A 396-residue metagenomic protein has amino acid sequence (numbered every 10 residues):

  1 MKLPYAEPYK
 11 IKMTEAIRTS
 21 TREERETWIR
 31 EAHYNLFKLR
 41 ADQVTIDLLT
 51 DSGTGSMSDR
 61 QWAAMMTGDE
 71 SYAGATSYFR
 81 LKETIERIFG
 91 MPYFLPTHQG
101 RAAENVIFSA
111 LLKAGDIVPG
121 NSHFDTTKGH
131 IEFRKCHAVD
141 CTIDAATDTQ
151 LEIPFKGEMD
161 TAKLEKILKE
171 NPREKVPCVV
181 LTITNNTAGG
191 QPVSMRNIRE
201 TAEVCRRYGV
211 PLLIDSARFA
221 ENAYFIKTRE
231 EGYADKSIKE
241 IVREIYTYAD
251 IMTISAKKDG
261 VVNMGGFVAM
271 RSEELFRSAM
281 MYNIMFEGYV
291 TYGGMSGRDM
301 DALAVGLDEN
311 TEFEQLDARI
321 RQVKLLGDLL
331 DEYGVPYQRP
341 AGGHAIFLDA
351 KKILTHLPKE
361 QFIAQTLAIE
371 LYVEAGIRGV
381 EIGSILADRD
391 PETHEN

Functional and structural regions predicted by a protein language model:
K2-L36, R40, V44-G55, Q61 (+5 more regions): Conserved PLP-enzyme active-site core in the AAT-like
T67: Short glycine/proline- and acidic residue-enriched helix-loop micro-motifs that form flexible lids or anion-recognition
G288, K324-N396: Conserved C-terminal alpha-helix-loop-beta "cap" of PLP-dependent enzymes that closes/shapes the active-site mouth
